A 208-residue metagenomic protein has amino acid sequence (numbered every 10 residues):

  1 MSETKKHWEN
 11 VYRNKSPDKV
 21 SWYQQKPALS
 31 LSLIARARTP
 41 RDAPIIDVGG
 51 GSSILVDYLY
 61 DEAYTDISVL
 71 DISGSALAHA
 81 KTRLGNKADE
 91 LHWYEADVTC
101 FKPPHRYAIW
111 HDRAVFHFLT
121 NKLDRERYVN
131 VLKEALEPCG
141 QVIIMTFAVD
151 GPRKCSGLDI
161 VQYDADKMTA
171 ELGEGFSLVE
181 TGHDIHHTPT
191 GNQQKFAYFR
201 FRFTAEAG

Functional and structural regions predicted by a protein language model:
M1-H105, L119-A135, G140-G208: Class I (Rossmann-like) S-adenosyl-L-methionine-dependent methyltransferase catalytic domain, capturing the SAM-binding
A108: Conserved acidic residues
H111: A conserved beta-strand element that flanks and buttresses the S-adenosyl-L-methionine
A114-F118: Short catalytic micro-motifs in class I SAM-dependent methyltransferases
